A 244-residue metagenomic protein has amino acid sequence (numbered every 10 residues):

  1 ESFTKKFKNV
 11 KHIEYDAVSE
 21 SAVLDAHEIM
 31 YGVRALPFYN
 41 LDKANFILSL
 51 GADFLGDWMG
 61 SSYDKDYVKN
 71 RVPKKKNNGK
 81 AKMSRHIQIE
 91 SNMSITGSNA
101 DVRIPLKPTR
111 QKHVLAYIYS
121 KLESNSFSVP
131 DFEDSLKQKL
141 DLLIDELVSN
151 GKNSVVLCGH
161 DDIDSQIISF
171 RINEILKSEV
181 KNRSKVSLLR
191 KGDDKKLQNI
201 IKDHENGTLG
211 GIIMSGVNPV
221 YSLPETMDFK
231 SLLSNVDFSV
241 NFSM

Functional and structural regions predicted by a protein language model:
E1-M244: Cofactor-pocket helix-loop regions in the catalytic cores of large enzyme subunits
